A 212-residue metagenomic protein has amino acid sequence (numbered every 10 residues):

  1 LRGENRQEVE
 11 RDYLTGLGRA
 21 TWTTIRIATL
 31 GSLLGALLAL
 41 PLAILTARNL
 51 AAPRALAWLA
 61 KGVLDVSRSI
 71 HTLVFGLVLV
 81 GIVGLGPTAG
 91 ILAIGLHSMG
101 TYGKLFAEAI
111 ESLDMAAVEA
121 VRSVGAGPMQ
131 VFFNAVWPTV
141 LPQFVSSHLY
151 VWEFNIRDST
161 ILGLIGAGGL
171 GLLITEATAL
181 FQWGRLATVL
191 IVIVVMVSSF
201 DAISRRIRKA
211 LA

Functional and structural regions predicted by a protein language model:
L1-G31: Periplasmic/extracellular loop-to-transmembrane helix junction in inner-membrane transport proteins
W22, R26, L30-L38, L42 (+1 more regions): Hydrophobic alpha-helical transmembrane segments of multipass integral membrane proteins, especially permease/channel
W22-R26, L42-F75, L105-E108: Cytoplasmic-entry segments and transmembrane alpha-helices of multi-pass inner-membrane transporters
T29, L38-L42, A89, L96-I110 (+4 more regions): Membrane-embedded alpha-helices of multi-pass transport/permease systems
K61-G95: Generic hydrophobic transmembrane alpha-helix motif, especially the helices
G81, E153, D158-I193, A210-A212: Glycine-rich helix-loop "coupling/hinge" segments at transmembrane-helix boundaries in multipass transporters
L113-A116, A120-Q130, N134-V140, A167: Short helix-to-coil transition segments within interhelical loops that connect adjacent transmembrane helices
P128-L162, G184-F200, S204: Transmembrane alpha-helices
